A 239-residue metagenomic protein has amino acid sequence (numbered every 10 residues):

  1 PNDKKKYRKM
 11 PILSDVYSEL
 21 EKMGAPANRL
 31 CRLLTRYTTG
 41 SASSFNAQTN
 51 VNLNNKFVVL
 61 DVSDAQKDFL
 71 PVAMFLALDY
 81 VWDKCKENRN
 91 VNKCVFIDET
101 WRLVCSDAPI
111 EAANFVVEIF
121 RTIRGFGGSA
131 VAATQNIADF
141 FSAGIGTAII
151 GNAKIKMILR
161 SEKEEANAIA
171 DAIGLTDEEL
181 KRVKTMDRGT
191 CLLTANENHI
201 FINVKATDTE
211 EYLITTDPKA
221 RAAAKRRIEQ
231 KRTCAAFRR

Functional and structural regions predicted by a protein language model:
P1-D15, A138-R239: P-loop NTPase motor core of the ASCE superfamily
P1-G128, A132, F141-G144, R182-M186 (+1 more regions): P-loop NTPase motor domains
S129-A133, K156-L159: Short hydrophobic alpha-helical runs that function as membrane-insertion/retention elements
